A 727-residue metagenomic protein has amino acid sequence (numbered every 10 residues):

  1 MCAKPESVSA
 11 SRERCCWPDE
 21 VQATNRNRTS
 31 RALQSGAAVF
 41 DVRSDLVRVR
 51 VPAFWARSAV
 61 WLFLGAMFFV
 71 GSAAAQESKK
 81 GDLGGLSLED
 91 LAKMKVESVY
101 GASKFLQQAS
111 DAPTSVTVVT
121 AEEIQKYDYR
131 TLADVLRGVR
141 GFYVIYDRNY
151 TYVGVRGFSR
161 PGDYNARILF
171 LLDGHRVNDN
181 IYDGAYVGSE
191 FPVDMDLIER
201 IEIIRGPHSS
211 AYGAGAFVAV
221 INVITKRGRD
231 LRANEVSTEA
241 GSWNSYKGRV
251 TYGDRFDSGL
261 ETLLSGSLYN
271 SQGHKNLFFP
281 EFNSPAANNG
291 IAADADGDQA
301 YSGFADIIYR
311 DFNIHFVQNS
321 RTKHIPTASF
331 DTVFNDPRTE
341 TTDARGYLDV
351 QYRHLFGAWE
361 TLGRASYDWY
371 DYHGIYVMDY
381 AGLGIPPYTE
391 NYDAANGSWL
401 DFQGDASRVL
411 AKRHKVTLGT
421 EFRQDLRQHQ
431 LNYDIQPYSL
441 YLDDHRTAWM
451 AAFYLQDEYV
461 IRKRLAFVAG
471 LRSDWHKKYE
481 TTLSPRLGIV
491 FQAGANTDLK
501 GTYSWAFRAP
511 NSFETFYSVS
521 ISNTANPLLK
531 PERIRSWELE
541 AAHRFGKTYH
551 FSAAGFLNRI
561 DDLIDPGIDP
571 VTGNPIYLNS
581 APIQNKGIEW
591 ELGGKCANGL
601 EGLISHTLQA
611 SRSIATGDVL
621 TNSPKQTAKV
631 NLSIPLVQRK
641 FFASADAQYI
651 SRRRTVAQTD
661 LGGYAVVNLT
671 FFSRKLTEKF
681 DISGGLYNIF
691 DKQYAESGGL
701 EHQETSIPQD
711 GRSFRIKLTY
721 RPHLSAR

Functional and structural regions predicted by a protein language model:
V96-V116, A133-R176: Extracytoplasmic beta-strand/coil segments of soluble accessory domains associated with Gram-negative outer-membrane
L132-V135, Y152-G157, I168-D173, G188-F191 (+4 more regions): N-terminal periplasmic accessory domains that precede and gate Gram-negative outer-membrane beta-barrel machines
R176-R205: Short acidic/polar hinge/loop motifs at secondary-structure boundaries that mediate gating or recognition
S209-S210, D230-L231, E239, T251-E340 (+2 more regions): Periplasmic-side early beta-strands and strand-to-turn transitions of outer-membrane beta-barrels
G253, Y301-G303, T341, R353-L355 (+1 more regions): Conserved C-terminal beta-signal and adjacent last beta-strands/turns of outer-membrane beta-barrel proteins
D306-T322, T342-Y479, Q492-G494, Y549-F556 (+2 more regions): Face-selective signature of the C-terminal outer-membrane beta-barrel domain
V333-L355, A395, L442-A448, N496-D498 (+5 more regions): Outer-membrane beta-barrel signature, preferentially recognizing the C-terminal barrel domain of Gram-negative
V460-F467, S552-I560, L578-T655, T719-Y720: Gram-negative outer-membrane beta-barrel transporters
